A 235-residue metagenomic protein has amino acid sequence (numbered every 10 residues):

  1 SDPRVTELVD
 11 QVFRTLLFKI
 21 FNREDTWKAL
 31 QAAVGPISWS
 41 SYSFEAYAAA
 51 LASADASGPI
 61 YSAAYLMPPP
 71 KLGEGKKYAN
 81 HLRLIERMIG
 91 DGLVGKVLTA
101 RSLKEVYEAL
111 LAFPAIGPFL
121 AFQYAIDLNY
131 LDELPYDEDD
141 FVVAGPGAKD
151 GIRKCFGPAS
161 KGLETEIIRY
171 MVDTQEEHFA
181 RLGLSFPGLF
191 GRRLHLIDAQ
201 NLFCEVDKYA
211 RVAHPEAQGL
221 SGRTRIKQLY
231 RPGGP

Functional and structural regions predicted by a protein language model:
S1-G73: Structure-specific DNA junction-binding interface
L8, T99, L103, F141-G145: Active-site-proximal structural scaffolding
A64-P114: Helix-hairpin-helix/helix-loop-helix acidic hairpins
I89-V97, E105-L111, D132-Y136, Q175-A180 (+1 more regions): Active-site-adjacent structural elements in folded domains
A121-D127: Short hydrophobic alpha-helical segments that form membrane-spanning helices or hydrophobic packing faces of helical
L128-G183: Phosphate-backbone recognition surface of nucleic-acid-processing proteins
F179-P235: Low-complexity, acidic/Ser/Thr- and charged residue-rich accessory regions of DNA metabolism proteins
